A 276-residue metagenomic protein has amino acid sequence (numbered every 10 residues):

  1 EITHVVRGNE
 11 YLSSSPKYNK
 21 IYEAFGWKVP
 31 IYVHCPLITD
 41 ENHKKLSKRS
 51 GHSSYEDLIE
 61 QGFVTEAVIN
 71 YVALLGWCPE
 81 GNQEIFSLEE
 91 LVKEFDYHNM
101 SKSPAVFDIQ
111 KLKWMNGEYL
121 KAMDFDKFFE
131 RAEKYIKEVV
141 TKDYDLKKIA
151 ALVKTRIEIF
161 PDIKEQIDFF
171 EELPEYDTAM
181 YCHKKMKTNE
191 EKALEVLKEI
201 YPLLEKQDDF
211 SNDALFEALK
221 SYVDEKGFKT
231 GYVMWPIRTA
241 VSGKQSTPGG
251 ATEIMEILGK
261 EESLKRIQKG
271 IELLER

Functional and structural regions predicted by a protein language model:
E1-L120, W235-S246, K269-G270: Alpha-helical recognition segments enriched in aromatics with Gly/Pro capping that present substrate-recognition
Y71-V72, M115-N116, A150-I157, L219 (+2 more regions): Short alpha-helical scaffolding segments that buttress acidic/His motifs in well-ordered protein cores
V72, Q83-S87, S103-I109, F129-E130 (+5 more regions): Short coil/turn segments at secondary-structure boundaries
W77-G81, M100-S101, K121-F125, T141 (+6 more regions): Intrinsically disordered or highly flexible coil/loop and linker segments, enriched in small and charged/polar residues
F125-K226: Small-residue-rich helix-loop
N212-E275: Charged substrate- and nucleic-acid-binding regions of tRNA-handling and nucleotidyl-transfer enzymes, centered on
